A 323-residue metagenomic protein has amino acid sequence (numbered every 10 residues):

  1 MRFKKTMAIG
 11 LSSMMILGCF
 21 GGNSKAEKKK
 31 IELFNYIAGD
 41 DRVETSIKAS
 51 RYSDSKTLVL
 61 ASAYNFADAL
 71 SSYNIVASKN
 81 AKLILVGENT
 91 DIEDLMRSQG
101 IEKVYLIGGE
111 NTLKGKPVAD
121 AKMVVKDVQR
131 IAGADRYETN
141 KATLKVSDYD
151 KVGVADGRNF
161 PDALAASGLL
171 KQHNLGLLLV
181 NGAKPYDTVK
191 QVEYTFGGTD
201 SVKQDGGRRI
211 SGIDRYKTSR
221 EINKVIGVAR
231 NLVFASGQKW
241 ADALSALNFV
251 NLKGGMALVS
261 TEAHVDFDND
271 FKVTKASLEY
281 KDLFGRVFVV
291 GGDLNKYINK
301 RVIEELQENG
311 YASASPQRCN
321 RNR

Functional and structural regions predicted by a protein language model:
F3-S12, A26-R323: Extracellular glycan-binding segments that recognize GlcNAc-based cell-wall polysaccharides
L17-S24: C-terminal segment of classical bacterial N-terminal signal peptides
